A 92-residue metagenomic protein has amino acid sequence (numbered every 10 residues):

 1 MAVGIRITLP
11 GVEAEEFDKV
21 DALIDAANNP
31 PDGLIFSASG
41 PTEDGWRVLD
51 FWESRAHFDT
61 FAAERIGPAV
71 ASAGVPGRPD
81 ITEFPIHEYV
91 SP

Functional and structural regions predicted by a protein language model:
M1-L49, E53-E64, G74-P92: Short S/T/G/P-rich N-terminal loop/turn motif that feeds into the first structured element of a domain
